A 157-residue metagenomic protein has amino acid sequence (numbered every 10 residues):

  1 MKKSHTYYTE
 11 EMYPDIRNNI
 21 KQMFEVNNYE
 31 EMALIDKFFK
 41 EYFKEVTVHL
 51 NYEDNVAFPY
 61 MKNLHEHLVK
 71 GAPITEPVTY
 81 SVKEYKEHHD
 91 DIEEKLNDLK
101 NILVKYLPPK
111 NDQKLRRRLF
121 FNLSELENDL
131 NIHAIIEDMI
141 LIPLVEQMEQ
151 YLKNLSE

Functional and structural regions predicted by a protein language model:
M1-E157: Small-residue-biased structural context
